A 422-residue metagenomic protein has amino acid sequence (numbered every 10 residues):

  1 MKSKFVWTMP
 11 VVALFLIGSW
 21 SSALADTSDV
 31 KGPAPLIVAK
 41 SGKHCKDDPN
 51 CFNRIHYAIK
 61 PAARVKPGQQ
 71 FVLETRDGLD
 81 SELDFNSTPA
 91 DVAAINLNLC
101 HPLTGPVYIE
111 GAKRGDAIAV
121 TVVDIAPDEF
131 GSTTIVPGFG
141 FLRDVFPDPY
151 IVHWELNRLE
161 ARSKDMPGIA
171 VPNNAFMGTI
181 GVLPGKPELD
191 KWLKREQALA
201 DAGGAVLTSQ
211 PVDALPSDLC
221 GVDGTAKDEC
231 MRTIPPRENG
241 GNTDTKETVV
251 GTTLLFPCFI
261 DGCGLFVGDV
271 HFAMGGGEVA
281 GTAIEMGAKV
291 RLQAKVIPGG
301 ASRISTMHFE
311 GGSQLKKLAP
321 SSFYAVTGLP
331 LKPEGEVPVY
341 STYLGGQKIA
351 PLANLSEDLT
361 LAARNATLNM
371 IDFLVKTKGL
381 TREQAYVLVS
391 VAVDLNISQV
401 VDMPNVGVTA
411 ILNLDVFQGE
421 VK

Functional and structural regions predicted by a protein language model:
M1-P10: Bacterial N-terminal signal peptides that target proteins for export
M9-S19: Bacterial N-terminal signal peptides
S28-I95: N-terminal, Lys/Arg-enriched amphipathic/low-complexity engagement segments that precede the first folded domain
C45-H56, N96-T104, M231-N239: Short, structured beta-strand/loop micro-motifs enriched in basic residues and often containing a Trp
G78-A90, I125-V136, G262-F272, S398-V401: Short, Lys/Arg- and Gly-enriched loop/turn segments at beta-strand edges
D124-V249, L255: Intrinsically disordered, low-complexity linker/loop segments enriched in Gly/Pro and charged/polar residues
S209-E357: Conserved mixed alpha/beta catalytic, RNA-binding, or beta-rich assembly cores of soluble enzyme, regulatory
